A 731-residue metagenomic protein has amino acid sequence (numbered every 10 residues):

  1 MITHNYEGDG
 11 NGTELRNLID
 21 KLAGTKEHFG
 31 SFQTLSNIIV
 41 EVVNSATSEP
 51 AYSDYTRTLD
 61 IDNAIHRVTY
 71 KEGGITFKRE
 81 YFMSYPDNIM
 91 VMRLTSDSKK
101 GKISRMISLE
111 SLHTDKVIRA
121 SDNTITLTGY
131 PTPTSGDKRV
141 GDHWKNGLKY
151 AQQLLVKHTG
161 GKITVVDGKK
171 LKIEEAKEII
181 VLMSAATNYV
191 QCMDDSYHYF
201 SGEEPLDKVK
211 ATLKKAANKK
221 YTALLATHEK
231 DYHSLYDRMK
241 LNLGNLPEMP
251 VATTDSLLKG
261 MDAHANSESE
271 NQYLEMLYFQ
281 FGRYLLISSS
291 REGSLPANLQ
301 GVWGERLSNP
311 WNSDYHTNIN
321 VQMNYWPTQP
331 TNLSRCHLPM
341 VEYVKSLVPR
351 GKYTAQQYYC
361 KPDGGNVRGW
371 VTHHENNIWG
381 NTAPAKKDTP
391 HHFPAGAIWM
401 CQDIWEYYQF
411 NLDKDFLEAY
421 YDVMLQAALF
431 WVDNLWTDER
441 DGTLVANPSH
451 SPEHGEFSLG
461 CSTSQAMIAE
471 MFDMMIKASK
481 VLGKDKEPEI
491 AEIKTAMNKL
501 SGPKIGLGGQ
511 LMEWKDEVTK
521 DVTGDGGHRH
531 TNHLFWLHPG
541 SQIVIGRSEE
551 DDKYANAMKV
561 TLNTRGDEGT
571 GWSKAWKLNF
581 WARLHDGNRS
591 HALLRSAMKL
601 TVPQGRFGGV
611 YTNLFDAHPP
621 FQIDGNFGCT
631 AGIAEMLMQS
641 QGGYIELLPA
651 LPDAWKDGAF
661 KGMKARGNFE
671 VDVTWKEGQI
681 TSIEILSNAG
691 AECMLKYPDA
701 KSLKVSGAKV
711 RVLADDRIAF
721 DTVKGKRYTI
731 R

Functional and structural regions predicted by a protein language model:
M1-T389, E406-Y408, E439, Q465 (+8 more regions): Aromatic-residue-lined binding/catalytic grooves and analogous aromatic/hydrophobic interfacial grooves in multimeric
N5, T34, Y315-C336, W436-G442 (+3 more regions): C-terminal capping/lid segments that line or modulate ligand- or cofactor-binding pockets
L182, D231, Y343, D403 (+4 more regions): Generic recognition of well-ordered alpha-helical segments
Q272-M276, L417-D422, K559, W572-A575: Alpha-helical scaffolds flanking conserved acidic
M276, L338, E418-Y421, L425 (+3 more regions): Conserved positions within tetratricopeptide repeat
F279, R283, M424-L429, T630: Short, hydrophobic/amphipathic alpha-helical packing segments that form internal helix faces or helix-helix interfaces
L285-L286, Y407, W431-N434, M636: Short alpha-helical functional segments enriched in proximate histidine and acidic residues
P394-A428, E439-H454, S458, S462-G506 (+1 more regions): Active-site neighborhood of glycoside hydrolase catalytic domains
